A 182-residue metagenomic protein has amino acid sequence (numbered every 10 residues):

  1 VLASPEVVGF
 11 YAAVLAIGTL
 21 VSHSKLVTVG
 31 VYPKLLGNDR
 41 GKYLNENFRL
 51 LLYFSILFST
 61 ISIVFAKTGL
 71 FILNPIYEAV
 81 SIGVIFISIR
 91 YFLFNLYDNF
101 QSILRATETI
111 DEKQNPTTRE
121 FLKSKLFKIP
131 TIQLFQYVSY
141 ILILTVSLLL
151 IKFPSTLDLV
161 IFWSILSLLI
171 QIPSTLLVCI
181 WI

Functional and structural regions predicted by a protein language model:
V1, P33-Y43, K113-N115, I180-I182: Interhelical loop/hinge segments that connect adjacent transmembrane helices in multipass membrane
V1-T19, I76-V84, S155-W163: Interfacial/gating helices of multi-pass transporter permease domains
Y11-V29, F58, R90-Y97, I170 (+1 more regions): Transmembrane helix-bundle signature of multi-pass secondary active exporters and lipid flippases
A12-L15, L51, I87, Y91 (+2 more regions): Residue-level recognition of transmembrane alpha-helices in multi-pass small-molecule transporters/permeases
T19-K42, Q101-I110: Helix-loop junctions and terminal segments of transmembrane helices in multi-pass membrane transport/translocation
D39-S59, T117-L134: Membrane-water interface segments that mark the loop-to-transmembrane alpha-helix transition
N45-N99, Y137-L150, L176: Alpha-helical transmembrane segments of multi-pass membrane transport and lipid-handling proteins
E112-T156, L169-W181: Alpha-helical transmembrane segments of multi-pass membrane transporters and transport-associated inner-membrane enzymes
